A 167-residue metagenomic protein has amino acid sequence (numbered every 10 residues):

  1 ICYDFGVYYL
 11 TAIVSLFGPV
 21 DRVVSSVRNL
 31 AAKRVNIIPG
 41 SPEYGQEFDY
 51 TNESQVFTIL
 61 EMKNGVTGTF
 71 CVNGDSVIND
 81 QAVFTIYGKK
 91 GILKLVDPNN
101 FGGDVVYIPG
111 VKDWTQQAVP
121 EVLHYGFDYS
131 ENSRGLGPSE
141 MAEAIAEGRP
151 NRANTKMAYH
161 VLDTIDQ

Functional and structural regions predicted by a protein language model:
I1, H124-S130, E147-T155: Active-site rim elements
I1-T67, N73-I78, K156: Rossmann-like dinucleotide-binding domain that binds NAD(P)(H)
Y9-L10, G135-S139, I165: A general structural signal for well-ordered alpha-helical segments in protein cores
G18-D21, T67, G91, P150 (+1 more regions): Generic structural signal for secondary-structure transition and capping sites
R34, E47-V56, M62-L136: NAD(P)-dinucleotide binding in Rossmann-like oxidoreductases
K63, E140-Q167: C-terminal helix-rich "cap/oligomerization" subdomain common to oxidoreductases
